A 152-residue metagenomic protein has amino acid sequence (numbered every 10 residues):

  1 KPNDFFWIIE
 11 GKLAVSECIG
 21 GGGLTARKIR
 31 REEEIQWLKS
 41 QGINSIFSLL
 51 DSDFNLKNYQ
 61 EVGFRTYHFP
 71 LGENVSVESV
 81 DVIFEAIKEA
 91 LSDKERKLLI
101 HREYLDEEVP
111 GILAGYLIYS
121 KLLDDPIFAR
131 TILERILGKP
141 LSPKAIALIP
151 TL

Functional and structural regions predicted by a protein language model:
K1-L99, I112-L152: Cys-dependent protein tyrosine phosphatase-like superfamily
R102: Conserved S/T- and glycine-rich ATP-binding loop of Class I adenylate-forming
D106-I112: Glycine-rich nucleophile elbow surrounding the catalytic serine of serine-hydrolase chemistry
